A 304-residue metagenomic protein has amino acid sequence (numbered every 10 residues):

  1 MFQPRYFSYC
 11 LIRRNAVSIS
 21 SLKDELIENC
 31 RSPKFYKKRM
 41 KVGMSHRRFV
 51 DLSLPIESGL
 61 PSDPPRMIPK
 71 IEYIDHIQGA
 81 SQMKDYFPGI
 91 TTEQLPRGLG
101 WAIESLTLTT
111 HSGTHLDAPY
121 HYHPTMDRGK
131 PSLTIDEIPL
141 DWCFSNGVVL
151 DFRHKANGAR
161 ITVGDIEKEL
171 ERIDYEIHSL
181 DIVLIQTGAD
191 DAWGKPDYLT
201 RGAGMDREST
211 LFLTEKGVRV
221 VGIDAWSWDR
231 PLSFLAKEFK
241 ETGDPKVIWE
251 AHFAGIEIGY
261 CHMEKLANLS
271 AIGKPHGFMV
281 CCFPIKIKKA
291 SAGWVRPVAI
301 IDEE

Functional and structural regions predicted by a protein language model:
P4: Cationic, low-complexity basic patches in intrinsically disordered or flexible, solvent-exposed regions
C10, L22-E304: Active-/binding-site microenvironments in catalytic and ligand-binding cores
